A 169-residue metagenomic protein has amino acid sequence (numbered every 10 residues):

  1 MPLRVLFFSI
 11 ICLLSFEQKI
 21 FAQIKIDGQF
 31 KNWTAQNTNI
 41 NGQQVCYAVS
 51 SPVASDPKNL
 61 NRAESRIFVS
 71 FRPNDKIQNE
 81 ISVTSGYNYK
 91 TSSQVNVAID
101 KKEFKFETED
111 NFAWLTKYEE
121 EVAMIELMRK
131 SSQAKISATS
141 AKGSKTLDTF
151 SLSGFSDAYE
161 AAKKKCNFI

Functional and structural regions predicted by a protein language model:
M1-P2: N-terminal secretory signal peptides that target proteins for export/translocation
V5-L14: Sec-dependent N-terminal signal peptides
F16-A22: Sec/Tat signal peptide C-region and signal peptidase I cleavage site
A22-I169: A generic "folded-domain core" signal
